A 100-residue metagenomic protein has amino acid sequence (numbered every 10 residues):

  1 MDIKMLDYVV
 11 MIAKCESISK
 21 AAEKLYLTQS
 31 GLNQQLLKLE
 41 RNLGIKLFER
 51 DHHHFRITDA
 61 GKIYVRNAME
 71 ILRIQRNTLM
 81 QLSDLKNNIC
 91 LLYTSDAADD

Functional and structural regions predicted by a protein language model:
D2-M5, Q29, G61: The N-cap/first-turn positions of alpha helices within or immediately adjacent to helix-turn-helix DNA-binding domains
V10-L27: Short helix-boundary/capping micro-motifs
C15, K24, K38-K46: Residue cluster at the C-terminal edge of the helix-turn-helix DNA-binding motif
E40-D59, L79: A short LG(V/I)-centered, amphipathic sequence patch enriched for acidic residue(s) preceding the LG motif
N42-L43, Y64-K86: Alpha-helical linker/hinge and terminal dimerization helices associated with HTH transcriptional regulators
K86-L92: Immediate post-signal peptide segment of exported/extracytoplasmic ligand-binding proteins
Y93-D100: Conserved small/polar residues in nucleotide/adenosyl-binding loops
